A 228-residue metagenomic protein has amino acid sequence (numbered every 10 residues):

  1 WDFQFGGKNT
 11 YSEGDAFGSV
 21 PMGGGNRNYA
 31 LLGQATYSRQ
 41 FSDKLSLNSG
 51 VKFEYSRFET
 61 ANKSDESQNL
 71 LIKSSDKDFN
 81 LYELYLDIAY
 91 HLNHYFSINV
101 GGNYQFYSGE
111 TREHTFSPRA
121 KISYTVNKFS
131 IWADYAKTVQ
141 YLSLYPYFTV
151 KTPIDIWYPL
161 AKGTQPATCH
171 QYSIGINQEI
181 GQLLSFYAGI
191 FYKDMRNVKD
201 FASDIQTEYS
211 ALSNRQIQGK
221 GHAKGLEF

Functional and structural regions predicted by a protein language model:
W1-R112, T125, Y187, F228: Face-selective signature of the C-terminal outer-membrane beta-barrel domain
N9-Y11, K121, P166: Intrinsically disordered, glycine/charged-rich N-terminal periplasmic/extracytoplasmic linker segments that lie
A30-T36, S75-D78, Y85, Q165 (+1 more regions): Outer membrane beta-barrel strand-and-loop segments of large Gram-negative receptors, especially TonB-dependent
L31, Y82, F116, Y158 (+3 more regions): Exposed loop/turn and edge beta-strand positions of beta-sandwich/beta-sheet ligand-binding modules
R39-D43, Y90-F96, F116, Y124-K128 (+4 more regions): Outer-membrane beta-barrel strand-turn architecture
S108-E113, Y124, K128-Y172, I190-Q216: Surface-exposed extracellular loop regions of Gram-negative outer-membrane beta-barrel proteins, predominantly
